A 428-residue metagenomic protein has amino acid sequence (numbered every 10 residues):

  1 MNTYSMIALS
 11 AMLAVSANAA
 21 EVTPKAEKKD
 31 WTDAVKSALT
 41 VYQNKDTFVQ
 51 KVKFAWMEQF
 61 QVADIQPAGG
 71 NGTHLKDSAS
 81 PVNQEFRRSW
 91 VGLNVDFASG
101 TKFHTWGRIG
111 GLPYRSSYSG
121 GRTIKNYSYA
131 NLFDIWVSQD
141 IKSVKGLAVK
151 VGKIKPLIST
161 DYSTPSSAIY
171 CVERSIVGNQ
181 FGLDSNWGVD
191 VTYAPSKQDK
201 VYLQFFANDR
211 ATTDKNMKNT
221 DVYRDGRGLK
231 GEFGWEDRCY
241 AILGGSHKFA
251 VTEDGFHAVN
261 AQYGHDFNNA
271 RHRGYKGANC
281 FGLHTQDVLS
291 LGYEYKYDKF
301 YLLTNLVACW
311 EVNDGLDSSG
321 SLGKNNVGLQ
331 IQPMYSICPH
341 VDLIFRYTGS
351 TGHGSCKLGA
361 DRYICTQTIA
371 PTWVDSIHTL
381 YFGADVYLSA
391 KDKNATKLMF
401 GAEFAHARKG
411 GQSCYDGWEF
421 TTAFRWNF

Functional and structural regions predicted by a protein language model:
M1-G70, F424, F428: N-terminal periplasmic/intermembrane-space "pro-region" immediately following the signal or transit peptide
V35-L39, T47, Q198-K200, A241-L380 (+1 more regions): Detector for outer-membrane/organellar transmembrane beta-barrel domains, recognizing the amphipathic beta-strand
V41-Q66, S78-A211, C239, H247-A250 (+2 more regions): Outer membrane beta-barrel
Q50, S80-S89, S128-F133, L183-W187 (+6 more regions): Residues that define the transmembrane beta-barrel architecture of outer-membrane proteins
Q66-L75, Y114-A130, D161-A168, T213-F233 (+6 more regions): Outer-membrane beta-barrel translocator domains and adjoining extracellular loop/strand segments of Gram-negative
Y193, Y202-K248, H257-Q262: Internal metal/ion-chelating core segments
G383-G401: C-terminal closing repeat unit and adjoining cap/tail of repeat-based domains
V386-L388, D416-F428: Outer-membrane beta-barrel "beta-signal"
